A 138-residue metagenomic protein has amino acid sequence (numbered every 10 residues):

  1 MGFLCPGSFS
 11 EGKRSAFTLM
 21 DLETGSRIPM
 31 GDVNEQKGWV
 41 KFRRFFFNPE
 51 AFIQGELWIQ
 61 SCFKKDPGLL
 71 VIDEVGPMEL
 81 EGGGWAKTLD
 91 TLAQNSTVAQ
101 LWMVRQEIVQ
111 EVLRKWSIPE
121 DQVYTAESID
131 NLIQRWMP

Functional and structural regions predicted by a protein language model:
M1, G68-L69, A99-L101: Residue-level preference for the first positions of well-ordered beta-strands
M1-R44, E50: N-terminal phosphate/diphosphate-binding loop that engages ATP/GTP or pyrophosphate donors across diverse enzyme folds
G2, V71, E120-V123: Conserved beta-strand scaffold positions in the cores of enzyme catalytic domains, especially in NTP/NDP-utilizing
E11, Q36-F42, Q54-W58, V104-E111 (+1 more regions): Low-complexity, flexible helical/coil segments
E23-R27, W39-R43, E74, L92-N95 (+1 more regions): Short, surface-exposed linear patches
I28-V33, F46-P49, V98-L101, S128-L132: Short, surface-exposed, polar/charged, turn-prone segments marking secondary-structure boundaries
K37-G82, T88-D90: Phosphate-binding/switch loop-helix module in NTP-utilizing enzymes
S61-C62, G76-P138: Replace "adjacent to P-loop NTPase cores in ATP/GTP-dependent enzymes" with "adjacent to NTP-binding cores
